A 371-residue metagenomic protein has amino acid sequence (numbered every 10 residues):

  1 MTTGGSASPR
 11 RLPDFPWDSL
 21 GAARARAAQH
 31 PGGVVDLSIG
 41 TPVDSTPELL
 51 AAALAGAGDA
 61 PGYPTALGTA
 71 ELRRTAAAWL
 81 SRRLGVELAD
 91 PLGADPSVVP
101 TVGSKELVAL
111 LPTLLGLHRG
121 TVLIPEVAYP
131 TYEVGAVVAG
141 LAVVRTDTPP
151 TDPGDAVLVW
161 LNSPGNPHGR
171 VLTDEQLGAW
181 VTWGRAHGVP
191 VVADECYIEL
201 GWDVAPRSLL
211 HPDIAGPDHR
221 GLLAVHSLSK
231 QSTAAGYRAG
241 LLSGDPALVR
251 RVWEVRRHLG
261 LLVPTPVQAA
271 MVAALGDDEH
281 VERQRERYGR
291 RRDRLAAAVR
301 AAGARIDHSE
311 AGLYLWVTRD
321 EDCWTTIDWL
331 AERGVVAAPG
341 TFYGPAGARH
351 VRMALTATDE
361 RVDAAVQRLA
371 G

Functional and structural regions predicted by a protein language model:
G5-K105, L110, A274-L275: N-terminal small-domain helix-loop-helix segment of the aminotransferase-like
H30, A139, A186-H187, A302 (+1 more regions): Helix C-cap/helix->beta junction micro-motif
A60-W183, E199-P217, L223: Conserved core of the PLP fold type I
R82, E321, E332-A337, Y343-G371: PLP-dependent enzyme catalytic core of the Aspartate aminotransferase-like
I124, R145, A193, A337-P339: Hydrophobic residues in well-ordered beta-strands that form the structural core
A215-G289: Conserved core segment of the aminotransferase class I/II
Q268, V272, Y288-A296, I306-T318 (+1 more regions): Conserved glycine-rich beta-strand-loop-beta hairpin in the small C-terminal domain of fold type I
